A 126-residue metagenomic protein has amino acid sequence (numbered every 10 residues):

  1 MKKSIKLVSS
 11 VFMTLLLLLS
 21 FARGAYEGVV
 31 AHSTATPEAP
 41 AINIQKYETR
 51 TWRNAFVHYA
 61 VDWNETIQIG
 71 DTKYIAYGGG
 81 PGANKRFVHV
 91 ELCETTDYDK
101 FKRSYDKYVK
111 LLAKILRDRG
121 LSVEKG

Functional and structural regions predicted by a protein language model:
S4-F21: Sec-dependent N-terminal signal peptides of Gram-positive bacterial secreted proteins and lipoproteins
S20-K125: Active-site-adjacent loop/helix surface patches within enzyme catalytic domains that shape the substrate-binding cleft
